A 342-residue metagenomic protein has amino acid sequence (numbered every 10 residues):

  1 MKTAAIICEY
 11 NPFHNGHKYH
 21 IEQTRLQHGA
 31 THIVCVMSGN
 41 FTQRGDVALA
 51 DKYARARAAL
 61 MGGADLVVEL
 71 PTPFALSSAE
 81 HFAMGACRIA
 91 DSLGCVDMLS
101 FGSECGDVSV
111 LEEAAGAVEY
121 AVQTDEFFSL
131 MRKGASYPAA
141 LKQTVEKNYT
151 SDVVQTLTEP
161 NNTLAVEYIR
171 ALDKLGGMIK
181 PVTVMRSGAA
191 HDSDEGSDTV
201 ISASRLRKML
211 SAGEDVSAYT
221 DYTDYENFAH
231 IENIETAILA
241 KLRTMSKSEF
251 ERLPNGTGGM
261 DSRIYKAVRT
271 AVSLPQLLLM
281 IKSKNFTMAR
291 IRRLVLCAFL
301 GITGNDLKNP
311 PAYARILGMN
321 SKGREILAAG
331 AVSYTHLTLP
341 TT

Functional and structural regions predicted by a protein language model:
M1-A4: Extreme N-terminal starter segment of soluble prokaryotic enzymes
E9, S38, R186: Cofactor-binding loop segments of dinucleotide-utilizing enzymes, especially the Rossmann-like FAD- and NAD(P)+-binding
P12-Y19, R25-Q155, E167: N-terminal Rossmann-like or analogous alpha/beta NTP/dinucleotide-binding catalytic cores that position adenine
E80-A83, N162-V166, A203, R292: Conserved glycosyltransferase catalytic-site signature
E119-L157, L164-V272: Glycine-rich, Lys/Arg-enriched anion-binding loops that position phosphate/diphosphate groups for phosphoryl
T244-P311: Internal helical hairpin/lid segments
T335-T341: Conserved small/polar residues in nucleotide/adenosyl-binding loops
